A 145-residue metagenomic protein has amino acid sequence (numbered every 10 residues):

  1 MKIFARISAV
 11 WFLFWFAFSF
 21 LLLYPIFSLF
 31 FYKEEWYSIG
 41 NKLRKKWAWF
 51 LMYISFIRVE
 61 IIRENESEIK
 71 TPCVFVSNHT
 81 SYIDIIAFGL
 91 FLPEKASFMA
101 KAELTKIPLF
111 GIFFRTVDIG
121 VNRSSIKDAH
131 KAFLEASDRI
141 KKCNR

Functional and structural regions predicted by a protein language model:
K2-E60, I112-T116: A transmembrane-helix-recognition feature enriched in membrane-embedded lipid enzymes and envelope glyco-/phospholipid
I54, R58-R145: Soluble catalytic domains of membrane acyltransferases
